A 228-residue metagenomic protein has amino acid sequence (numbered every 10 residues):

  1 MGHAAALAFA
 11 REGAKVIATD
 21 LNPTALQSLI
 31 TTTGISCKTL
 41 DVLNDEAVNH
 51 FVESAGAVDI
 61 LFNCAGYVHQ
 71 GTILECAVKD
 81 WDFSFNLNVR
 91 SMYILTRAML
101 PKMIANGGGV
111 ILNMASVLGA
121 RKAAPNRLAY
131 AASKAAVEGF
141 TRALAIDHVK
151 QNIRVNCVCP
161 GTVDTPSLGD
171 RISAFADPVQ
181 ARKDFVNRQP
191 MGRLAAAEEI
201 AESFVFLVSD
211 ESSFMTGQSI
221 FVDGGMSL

Functional and structural regions predicted by a protein language model:
M1-K15: Canonical Rossmann dinucleotide-binding motif of NAD(H)/NADP(H)-dependent dehydrogenases/reductases, specifically
T72-I73, D80-F85, F185: Substrate-binding pocket helix/loop in short-chain dehydrogenase/reductase
Y93, R193-V222, S227: C-terminal substrate-recognition "lid" of short-chain dehydrogenase/reductases
T96, S133, T141: Active-site helix of classical SDR
P101, I146-K150, S213: Alpha-helical segment proximal to the catalytic Tyr-Lys
S116: Residue(s) in the substrate-gating loop at a strand-loop-helix junction that position the organic substrate next
P160-D170: Short, flexible catalytic-loop segment of classical short-chain dehydrogenase/reductase
